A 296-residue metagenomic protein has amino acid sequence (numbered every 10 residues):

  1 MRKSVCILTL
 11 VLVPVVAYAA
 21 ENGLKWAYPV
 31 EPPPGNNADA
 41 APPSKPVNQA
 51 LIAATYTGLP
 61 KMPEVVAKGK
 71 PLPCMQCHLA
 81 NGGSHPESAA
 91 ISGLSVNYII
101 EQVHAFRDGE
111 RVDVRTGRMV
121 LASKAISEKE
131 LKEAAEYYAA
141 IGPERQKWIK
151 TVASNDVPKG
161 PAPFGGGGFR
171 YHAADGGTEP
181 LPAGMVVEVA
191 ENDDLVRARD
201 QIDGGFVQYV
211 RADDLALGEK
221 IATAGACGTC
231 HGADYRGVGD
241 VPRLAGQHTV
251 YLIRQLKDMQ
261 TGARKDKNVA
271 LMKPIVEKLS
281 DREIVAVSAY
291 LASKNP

Functional and structural regions predicted by a protein language model:
M1-S4: Positively charged n-region of N-terminal signal peptides that target proteins for export
C6-L8: Short helix-onset patch at the extreme N-terminus, typifying the N->h transition of secretory signal peptides
L10-A19: Hydrophobic h-region of N-terminal signal peptides that target proteins for export in Gram-negative bacteria
A20-L72, V114-G225, T261-P296: Flexible coil segments in periplasmic/lumen-exposed cytochrome c-class electron-transfer proteins
E64-K70, M75, L79-V112, T116-I126 (+4 more regions): Gly/Gly-Pro-rich "capping" loops immediately C-terminal to redox-active cysteine motifs in periplasmic/lumenal
